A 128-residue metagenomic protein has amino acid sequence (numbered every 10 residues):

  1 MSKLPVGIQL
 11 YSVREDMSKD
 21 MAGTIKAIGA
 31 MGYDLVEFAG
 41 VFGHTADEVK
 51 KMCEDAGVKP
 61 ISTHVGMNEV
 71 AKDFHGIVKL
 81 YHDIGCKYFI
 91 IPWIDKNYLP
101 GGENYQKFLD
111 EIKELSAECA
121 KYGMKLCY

Functional and structural regions predicted by a protein language model:
M1, T24-I25, C53, N104: Short, flexible segments with low predicted structural confidence
M1-K19, T24, L35-E37: Boundary/entry segment of secreted carbohydrate-active catalytic domains
M1-S12, K50, E54-V65: Mobile, glycine- and charge-enriched loop segments and immediately flanking short secondary-structure elements within
G32-L35, F42, D47, K59 (+1 more regions): Active-site acidic/histidine proton-transfer and metal-coordination neighborhood in alpha/beta enzyme cores
